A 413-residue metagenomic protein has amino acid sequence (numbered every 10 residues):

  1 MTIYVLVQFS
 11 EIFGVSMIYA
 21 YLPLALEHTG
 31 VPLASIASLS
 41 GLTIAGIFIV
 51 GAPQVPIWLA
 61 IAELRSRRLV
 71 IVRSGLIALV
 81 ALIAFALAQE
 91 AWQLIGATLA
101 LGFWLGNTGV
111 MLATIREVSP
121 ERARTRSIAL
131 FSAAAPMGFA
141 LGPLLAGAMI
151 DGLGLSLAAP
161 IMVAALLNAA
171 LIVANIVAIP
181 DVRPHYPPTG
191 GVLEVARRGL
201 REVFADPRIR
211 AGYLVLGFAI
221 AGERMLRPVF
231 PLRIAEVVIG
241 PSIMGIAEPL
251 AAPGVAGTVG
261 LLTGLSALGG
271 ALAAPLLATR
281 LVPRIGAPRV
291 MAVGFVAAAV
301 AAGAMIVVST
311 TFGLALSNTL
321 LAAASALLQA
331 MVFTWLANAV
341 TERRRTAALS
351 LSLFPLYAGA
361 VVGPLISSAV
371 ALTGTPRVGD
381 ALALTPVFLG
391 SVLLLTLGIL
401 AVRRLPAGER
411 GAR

Functional and structural regions predicted by a protein language model:
M1, V182-Y213: Juxtamembrane intracellular "pre-TM" segments in multi-pass secondary transporters
M1-A45, R210-A211, V215, E223-A247: Helix-loop boundary and gating motifs at the non-cytosolic
L42-W58, G264-L277: Central cavity-lining transmembrane alpha-helices of secondary-active solute carriers, predominantly the Major
P53-A86: Conserved MFS/SLC helix-loop-helix module at the cytosolic interface between two early adjacent transmembrane helices
L99-A135: Cytoplasmic helix-loop-helix junction between adjacent transmembrane helices in 12-TM secondary transporters
A129-L144, P355-G363: Glycine-rich segments within core transmembrane alpha-helices of 12-TM secondary carriers
A159-I176, T385-R403: Symmetry-related core transmembrane helices of the 12-TM Major Facilitator Superfamily/SLC fold
R289-V332: C-terminal transmembrane helical hairpin of 12-TM major facilitator-type secondary transporters
